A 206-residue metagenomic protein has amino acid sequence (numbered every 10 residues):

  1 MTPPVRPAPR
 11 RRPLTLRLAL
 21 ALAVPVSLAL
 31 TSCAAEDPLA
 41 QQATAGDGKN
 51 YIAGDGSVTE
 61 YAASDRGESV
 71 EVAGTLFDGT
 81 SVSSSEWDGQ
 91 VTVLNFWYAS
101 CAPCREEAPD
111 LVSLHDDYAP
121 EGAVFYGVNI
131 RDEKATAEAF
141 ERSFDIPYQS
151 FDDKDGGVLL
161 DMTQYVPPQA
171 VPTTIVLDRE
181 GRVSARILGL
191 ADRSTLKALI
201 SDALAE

Functional and structural regions predicted by a protein language model:
M1-A73, E206: N-terminal targeting signals for export/organelle localization
T31, F77, R179: Short, ordered coil/turn segments that flank beta-strands lining enzyme active or ligand-binding pockets
A62-T92: A short beta-strand-turn-helix
G67-S69, W87-G89, P120-A123, A135 (+2 more regions): Extracytoplasmic
V82-R105, L111: Short active-site neighborhood of thiol/selenol oxidoreductases, capturing the structured segment around
R105-F144, K154-D161: Structural microenvironment flanking redox-active thiols in thiol-disulfide oxidoreductases
A139-I146, K154-A205: Thiol/disulfide oxidoreductase modules built on the thioredoxin-like
